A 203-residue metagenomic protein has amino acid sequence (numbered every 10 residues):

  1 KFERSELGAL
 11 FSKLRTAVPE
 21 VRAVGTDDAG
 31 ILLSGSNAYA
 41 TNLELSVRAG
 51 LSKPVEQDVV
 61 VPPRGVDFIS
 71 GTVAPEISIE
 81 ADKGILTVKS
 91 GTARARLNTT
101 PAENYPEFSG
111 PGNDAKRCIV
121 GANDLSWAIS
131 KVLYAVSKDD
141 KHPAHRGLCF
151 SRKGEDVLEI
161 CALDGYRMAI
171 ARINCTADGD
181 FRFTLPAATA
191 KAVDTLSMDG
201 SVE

Functional and structural regions predicted by a protein language model:
K1-E203: Structural preference for solvent-exposed beta-strand-turn elements and adjacent flexible terminal/loop segments within
